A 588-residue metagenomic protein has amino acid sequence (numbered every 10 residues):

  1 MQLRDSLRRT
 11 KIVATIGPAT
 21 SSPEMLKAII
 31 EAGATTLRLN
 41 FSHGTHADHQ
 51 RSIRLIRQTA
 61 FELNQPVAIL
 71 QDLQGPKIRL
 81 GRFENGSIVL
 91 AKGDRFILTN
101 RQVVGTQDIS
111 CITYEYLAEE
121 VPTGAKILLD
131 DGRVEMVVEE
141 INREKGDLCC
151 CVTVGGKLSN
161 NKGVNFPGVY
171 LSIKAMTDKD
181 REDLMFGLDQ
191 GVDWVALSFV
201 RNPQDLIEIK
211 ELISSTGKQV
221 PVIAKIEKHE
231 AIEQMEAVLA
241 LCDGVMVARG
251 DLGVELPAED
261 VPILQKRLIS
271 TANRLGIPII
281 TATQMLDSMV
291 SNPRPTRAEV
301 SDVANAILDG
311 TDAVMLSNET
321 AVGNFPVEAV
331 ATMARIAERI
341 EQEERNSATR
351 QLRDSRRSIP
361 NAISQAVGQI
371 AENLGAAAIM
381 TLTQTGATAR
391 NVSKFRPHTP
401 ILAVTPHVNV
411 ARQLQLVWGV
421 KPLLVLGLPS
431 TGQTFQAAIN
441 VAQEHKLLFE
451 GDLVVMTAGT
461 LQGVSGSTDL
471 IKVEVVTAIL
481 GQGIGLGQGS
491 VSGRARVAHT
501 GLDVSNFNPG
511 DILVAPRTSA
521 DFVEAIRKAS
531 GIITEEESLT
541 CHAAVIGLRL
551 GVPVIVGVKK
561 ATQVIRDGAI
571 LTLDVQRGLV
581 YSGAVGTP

Functional and structural regions predicted by a protein language model:
M1-P18, S22-P23, I30, T45-Q50 (+13 more regions): Expand to "…catalyze enediolate/carbanion chemistry for C-C bond making/breaking, isomerization, decarboxylation
S6, A14-P18, V169-T283, M289-V300 (+1 more regions): Conserved alpha/beta-domain cores
K11-V13, T36-R38, P66-L70, R95 (+8 more regions): Structural preference for beta-strand elements that scaffold enzyme active sites
I16-P18, A34, F41-G44, L73-P76 (+24 more regions): Short, ordered loop/turn segments at secondary-structure junctions
A32-I88, L188-D193, A313-I336, I340 (+1 more regions): Conserved glycine-bearing catalytic or ligand-binding loops at nucleotide- and phosphate-handling centers of large
A47-Q50, L55-L63, V67, Q107-E135 (+5 more regions): Phosphate-interacting basic helix/loop segments used at nucleotide- and nucleic-acid interfaces
P76-T177, V441, L447-L502, N506 (+2 more regions): Acidic, glycine-rich flexible loop/linker segments
D94-R95, E236, I269-N273, I280 (+10 more regions): ATP-dependent carboxylate/acyl-activation modules
